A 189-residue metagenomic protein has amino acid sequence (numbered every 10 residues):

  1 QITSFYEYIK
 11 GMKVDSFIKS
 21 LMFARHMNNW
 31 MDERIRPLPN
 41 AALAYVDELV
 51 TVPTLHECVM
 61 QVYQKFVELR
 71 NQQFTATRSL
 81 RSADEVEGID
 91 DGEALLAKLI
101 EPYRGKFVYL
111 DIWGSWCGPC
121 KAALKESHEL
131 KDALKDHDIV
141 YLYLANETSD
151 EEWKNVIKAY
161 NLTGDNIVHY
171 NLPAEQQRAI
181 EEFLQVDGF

Functional and structural regions predicted by a protein language model:
Q1-K106: Oxidative protein folding and maturation machinery
A97-E101, K125-H128, D136, K154: Sequence context surrounding c-type heme c attachment/ligation sites in exported
R104, I112-E129, N146-T148: Conserved redox-active cysteine motifs that mediate thiol-disulfide chemistry, especially di-cysteine Cys-X(1-2)-Cys
R104-V108, H137-V140, G164-N166: Loop/turn elements at helix/coil->beta-strand transitions in domains of secreted/extracellular proteins
K154-L162: Long, His/Glu/Asp-enriched segments that create or flank divalent metal/ion-associated functional microenvironments
L162, L172-F189: Thiol/disulfide oxidoreductase modules built on the thioredoxin-like
